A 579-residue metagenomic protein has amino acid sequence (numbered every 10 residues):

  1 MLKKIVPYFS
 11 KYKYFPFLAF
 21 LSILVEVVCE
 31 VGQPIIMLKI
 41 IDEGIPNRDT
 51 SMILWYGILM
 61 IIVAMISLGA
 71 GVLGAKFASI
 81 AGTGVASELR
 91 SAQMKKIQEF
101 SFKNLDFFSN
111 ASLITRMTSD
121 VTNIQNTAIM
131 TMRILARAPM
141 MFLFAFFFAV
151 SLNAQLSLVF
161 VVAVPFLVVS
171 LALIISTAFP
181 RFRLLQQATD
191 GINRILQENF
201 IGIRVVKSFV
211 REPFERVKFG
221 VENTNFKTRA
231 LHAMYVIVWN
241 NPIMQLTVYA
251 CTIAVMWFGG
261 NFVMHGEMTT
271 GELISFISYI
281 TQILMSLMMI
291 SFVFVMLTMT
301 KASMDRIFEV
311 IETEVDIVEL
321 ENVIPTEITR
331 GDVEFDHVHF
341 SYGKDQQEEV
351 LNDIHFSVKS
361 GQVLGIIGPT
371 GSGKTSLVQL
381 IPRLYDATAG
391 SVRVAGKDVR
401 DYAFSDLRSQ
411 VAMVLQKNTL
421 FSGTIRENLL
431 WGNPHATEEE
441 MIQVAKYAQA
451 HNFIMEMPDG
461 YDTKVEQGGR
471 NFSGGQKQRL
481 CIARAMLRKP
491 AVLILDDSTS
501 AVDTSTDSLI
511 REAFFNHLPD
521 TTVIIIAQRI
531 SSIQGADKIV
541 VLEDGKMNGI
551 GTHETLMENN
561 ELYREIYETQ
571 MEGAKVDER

Functional and structural regions predicted by a protein language model:
M1-K11, L113: A short amphipathic helical element positioned immediately N-terminal to and/or at the very start of a transmembrane
S10, P16-L73, F77, V150-Q155 (+2 more regions): Transmembrane helix-loop-helix hairpins at lipid-water interfaces of multipass membrane proteins, especially the type-1
K11-K13, F77-A78, F102-K103, S119-M132 (+7 more regions): An intracellular "coupling" helix at the cytosolic face of ABC transporter transmembrane type-1 domains
L21, C29-Q33, I58, A70 (+4 more regions): Hydrophobic alpha-helical transmembrane segments of ABC transporter permease domains
N47, T83, S91-T115, S119-V121 (+5 more regions): Short intracellular "coupling" helices and adjacent cytoplasmic loop segments at the cytosolic face of multi-pass
R48-I53, F148-V162, H232-R306, V310-I311: Helix-loop-helix
T326-R579: ABC-type nucleotide-binding domain
